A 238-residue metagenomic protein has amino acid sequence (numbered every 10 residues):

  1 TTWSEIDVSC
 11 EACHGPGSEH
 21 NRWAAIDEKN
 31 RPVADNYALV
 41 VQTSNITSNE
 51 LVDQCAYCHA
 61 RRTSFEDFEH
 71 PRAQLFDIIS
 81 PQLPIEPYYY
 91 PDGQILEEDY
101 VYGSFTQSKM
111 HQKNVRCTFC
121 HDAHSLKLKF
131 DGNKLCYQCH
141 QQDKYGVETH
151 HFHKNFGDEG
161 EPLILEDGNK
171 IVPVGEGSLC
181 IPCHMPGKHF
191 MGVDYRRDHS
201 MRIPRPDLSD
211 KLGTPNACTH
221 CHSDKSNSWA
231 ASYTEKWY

Functional and structural regions predicted by a protein language model:
T1-Y238: Primarily the internal scaffold of c-type cytochrome electron-transfer domains, especially repeated/multiheme c-type
